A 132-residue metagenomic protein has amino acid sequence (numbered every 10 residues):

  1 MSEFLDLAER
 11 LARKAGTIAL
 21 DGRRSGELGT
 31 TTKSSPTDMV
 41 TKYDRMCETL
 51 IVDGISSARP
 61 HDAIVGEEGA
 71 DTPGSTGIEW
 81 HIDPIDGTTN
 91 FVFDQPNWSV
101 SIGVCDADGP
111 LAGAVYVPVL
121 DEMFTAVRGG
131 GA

Functional and structural regions predicted by a protein language model:
M1-I85: N-terminal subdomain of lithium-sensitive/metallo-dependent phosphomonoesterases centered on the IMPase/IPPase/PAP
S75-A132: DPxDG-like acidic metal-binding loop motif
